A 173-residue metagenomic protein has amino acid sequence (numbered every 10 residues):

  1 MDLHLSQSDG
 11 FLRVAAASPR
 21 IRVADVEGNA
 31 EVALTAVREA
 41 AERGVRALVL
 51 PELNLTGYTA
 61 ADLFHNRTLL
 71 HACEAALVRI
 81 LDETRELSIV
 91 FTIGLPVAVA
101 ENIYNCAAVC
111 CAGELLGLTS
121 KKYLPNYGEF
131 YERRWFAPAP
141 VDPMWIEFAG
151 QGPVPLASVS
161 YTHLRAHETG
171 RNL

Functional and structural regions predicted by a protein language model:
M1-R171: Enzyme catalytic cores with a strong preference for nitrogen-chemistry domains
